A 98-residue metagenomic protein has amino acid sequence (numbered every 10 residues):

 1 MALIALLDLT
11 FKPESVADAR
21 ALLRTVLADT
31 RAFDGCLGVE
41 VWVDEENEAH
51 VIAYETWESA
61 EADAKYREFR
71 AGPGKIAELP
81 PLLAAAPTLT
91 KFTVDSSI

Functional and structural regions predicted by a protein language model:
L3-T10, G38-R67: Short, well-ordered beta-strand segments in beta-rich or mixed alpha/beta enzyme and ligand-binding folds
T10-A19: Short, surface-exposed ligand-recognition loops at beta-strand->loop->(often short) alpha-helix junctions that present
E14, E46-E48, E61, G74 (+1 more regions): Short alpha-helical
D18-A21, K65: Short, solvent-exposed alpha-helical surface patches in well-structured domains
T25-L37, T56-T90: An amphipathic, aromatic/His-enriched active-site/gating alpha helix that lines ligand/cofactor pockets
V43, K91-T93: A general secondary-structure junction signal
L82, D95-I98: A short acidic, often aromatic-flanked loop/helix-cap motif at beta-alpha or helix-coil junctions that lines enzyme
